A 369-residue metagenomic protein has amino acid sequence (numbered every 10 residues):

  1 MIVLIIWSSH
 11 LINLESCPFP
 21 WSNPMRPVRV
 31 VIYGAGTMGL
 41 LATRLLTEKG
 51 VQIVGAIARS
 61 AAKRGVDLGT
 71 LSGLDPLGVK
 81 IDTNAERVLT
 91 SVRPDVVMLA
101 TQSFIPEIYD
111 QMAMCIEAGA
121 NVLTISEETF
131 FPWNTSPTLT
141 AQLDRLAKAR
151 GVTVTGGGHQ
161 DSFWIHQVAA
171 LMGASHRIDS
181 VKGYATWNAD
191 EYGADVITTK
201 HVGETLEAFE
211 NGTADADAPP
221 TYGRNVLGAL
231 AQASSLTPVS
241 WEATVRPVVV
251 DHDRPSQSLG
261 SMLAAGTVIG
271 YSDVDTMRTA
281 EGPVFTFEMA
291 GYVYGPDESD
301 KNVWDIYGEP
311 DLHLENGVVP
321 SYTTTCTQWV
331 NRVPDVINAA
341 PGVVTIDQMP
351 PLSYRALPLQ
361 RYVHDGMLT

Functional and structural regions predicted by a protein language model:
I2-E117: N-terminal glycine-/serine-/threonine-rich beta1-alpha1-beta2 phosphate-ribose binding loop of Rossmann-like
Y33, T37, G173-Y292, P296-N302 (+3 more regions): Active-site-lining helix/loop region of Rossmann-like oxidoreductase modules
C115-N134: ADP-ribose/adenylate-binding Rossmann-like module
A118-A120, A149-V152: A short helix->loop->beta-strand "cap" motif at the edges of active sites that frequently abuts
T124, V154-G157, K182-G183: General beta-strand structural signal in soluble alpha/beta enzymes
E128-R150: Rossmann-fold NAD(P)-binding glycine/threonine-rich loop
R150-I178, C326: Adenosine-phosphate binding glycine-rich loop
V293-T369: C-terminal helical cap and adjacent loop that interface with cofactors, partners, or active-site loops
